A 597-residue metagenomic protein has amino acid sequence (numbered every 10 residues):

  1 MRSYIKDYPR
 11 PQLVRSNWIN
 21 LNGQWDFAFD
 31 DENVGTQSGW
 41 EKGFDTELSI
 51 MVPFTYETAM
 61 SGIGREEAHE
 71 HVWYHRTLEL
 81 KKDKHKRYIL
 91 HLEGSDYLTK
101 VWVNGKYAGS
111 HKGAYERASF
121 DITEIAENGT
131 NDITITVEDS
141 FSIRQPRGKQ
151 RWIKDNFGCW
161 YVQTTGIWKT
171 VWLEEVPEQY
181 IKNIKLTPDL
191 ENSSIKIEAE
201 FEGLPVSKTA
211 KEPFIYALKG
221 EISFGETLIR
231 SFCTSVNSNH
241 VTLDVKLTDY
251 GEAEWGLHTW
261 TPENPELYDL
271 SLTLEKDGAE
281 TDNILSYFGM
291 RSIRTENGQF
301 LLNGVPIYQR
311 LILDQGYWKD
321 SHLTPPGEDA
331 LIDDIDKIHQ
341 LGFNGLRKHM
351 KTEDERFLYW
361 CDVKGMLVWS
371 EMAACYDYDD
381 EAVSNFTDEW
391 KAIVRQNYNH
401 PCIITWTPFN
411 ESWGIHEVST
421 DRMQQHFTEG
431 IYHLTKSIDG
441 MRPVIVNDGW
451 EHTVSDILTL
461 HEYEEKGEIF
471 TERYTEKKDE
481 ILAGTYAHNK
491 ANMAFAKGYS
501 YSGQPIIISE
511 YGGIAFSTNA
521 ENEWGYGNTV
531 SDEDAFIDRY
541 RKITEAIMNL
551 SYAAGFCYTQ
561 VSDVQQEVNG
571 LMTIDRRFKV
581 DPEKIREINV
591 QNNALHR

Functional and structural regions predicted by a protein language model:
M1-K348, E389, I404-T405, S437 (+4 more regions): Secreted/periplasmic carbohydrate-active enzymes, especially glycoside hydrolases
I335, G345-R576, K584-N589: Substrate-binding/catalytic cleft of secreted carbohydrate-active enzymes, primarily glycoside hydrolases
